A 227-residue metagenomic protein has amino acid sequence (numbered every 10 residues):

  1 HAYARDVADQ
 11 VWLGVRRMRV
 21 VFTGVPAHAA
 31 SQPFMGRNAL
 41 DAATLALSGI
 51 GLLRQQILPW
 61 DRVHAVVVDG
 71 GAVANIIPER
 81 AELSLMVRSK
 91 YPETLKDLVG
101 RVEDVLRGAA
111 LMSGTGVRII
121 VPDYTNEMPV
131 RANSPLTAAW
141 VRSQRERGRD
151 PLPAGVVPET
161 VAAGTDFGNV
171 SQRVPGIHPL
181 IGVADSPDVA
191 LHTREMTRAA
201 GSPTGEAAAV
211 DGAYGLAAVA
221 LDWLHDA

Functional and structural regions predicted by a protein language model:
H1, H28, A43, L85 (+3 more regions): Divalent metal-coordination and catalytic microenvironments
H1-P78, R88: Histidine/acidic-residue-rich, glycine-tolerant segments that coordinate divalent metal ions
V21-A30, R80-R88, I119-P122, L191-G201: A short small-residue
P33, R37-L40, T44, K96-G100 (+5 more regions): Electropositive phosphate-/nucleotide-binding environments in soluble metabolic enzymes
L53-H64, A109-V121, D150-V156, H225-A227: Flexible, glycine/charged-enriched surface loops at secondary-structure junctions
V66-V68, R118-T137, G155-G168, T197-G201: A short beta-alpha structural unit
A74-E103, A110, V117, N126: A conserved active-site cap/scaffold subdomain adjacent to cofactor or substrate pockets
L152-G215, V219-A227: Zn-dependent metallopeptidase/amidohydrolase metal-coordination segment
